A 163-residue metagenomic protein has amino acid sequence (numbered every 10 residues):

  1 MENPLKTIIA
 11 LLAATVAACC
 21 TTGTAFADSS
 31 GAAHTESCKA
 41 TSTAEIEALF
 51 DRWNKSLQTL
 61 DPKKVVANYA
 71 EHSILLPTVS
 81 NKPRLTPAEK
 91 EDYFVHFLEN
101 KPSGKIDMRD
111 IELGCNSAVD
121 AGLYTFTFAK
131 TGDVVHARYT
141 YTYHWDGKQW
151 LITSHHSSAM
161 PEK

Functional and structural regions predicted by a protein language model:
E2-L11: Bacterial N-terminal signal peptides that target proteins for export
V16-A25: C-terminal segment of classical bacterial N-terminal signal peptides
F26-C38: Cleaved targeting-peptide boundary
A40-L49, K55, P62-G114, T131-V134: A solvent-exposed, acidic/Ser-Thr-rich amphipathic alpha-helical stretch
H72-S73, S80-P83, T125-F126, S158-E162: Solvent-exposed loop/turn segments at secondary-structure junctions within structured extracellular/periplasmic domains
C115-Y124: A short hydrophobic beta-strand element
H136-K163: Short beta-strand edge/turn micro-motifs at domain boundaries
